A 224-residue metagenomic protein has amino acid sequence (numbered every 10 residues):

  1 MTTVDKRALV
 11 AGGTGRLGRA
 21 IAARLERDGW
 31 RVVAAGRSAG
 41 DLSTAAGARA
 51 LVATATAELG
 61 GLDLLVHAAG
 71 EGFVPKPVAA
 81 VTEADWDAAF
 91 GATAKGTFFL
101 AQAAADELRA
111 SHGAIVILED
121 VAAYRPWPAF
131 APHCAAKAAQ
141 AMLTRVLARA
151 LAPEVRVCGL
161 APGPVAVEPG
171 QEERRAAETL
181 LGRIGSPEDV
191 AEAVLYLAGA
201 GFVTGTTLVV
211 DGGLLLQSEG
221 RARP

Functional and structural regions predicted by a protein language model:
T14, A22: N-terminal Rossmann NAD(P)H-binding glycine-rich loop of SDR-like oxidoreductase domains
G61, A141, L151-V165, V203-V210: Conserved Rossmann-fold SDR core element
P75, R125, T204-P224: Short C-terminal tail/terminal secondary-structure segment of NAD(P)H-dependent dehydrogenase/reductase domains
K76-V78, D85-D87, R175: Substrate-binding pocket helix/loop in short-chain dehydrogenase/reductase
A101-Q102, R145: A short, exposed helix-loop element centered on a Lys and neighboring polar residues
A114-A139, T144-A152, P164: Catalytic loop of short-chain dehydrogenase/reductase
S186-V210, L215: C-terminal substrate-recognition "lid" of short-chain dehydrogenase/reductases
